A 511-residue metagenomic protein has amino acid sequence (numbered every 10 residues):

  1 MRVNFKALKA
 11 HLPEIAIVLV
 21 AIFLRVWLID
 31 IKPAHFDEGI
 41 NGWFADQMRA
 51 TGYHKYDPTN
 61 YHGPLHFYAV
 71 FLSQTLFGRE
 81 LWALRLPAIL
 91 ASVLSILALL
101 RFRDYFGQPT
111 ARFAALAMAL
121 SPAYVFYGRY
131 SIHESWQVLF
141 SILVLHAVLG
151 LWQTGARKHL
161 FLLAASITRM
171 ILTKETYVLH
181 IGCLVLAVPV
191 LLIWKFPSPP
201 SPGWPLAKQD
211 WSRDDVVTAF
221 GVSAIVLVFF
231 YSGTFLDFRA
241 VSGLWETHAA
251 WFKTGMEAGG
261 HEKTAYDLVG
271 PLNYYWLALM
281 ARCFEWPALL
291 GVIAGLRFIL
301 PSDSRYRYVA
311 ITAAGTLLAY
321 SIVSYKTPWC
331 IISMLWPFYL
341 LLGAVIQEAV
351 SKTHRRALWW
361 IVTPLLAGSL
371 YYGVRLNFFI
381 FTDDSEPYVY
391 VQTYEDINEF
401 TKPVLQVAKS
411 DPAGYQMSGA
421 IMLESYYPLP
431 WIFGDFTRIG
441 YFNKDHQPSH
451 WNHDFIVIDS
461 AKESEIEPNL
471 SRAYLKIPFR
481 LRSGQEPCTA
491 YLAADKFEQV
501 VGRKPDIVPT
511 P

Functional and structural regions predicted by a protein language model:
R2-R356, T363, A367-G368, L376-N377: Membrane-integral, polyisoprenol-dependent glycosyltransferases of the GT-C/oligosaccharyltransferase superfamily
E175, Y415-Q416, F436, W451-D454: Loop/turn elements at helix/coil->beta-strand transitions in domains of secreted/extracellular proteins
F220-G221, A408-G414, H446-H453: Flexible, charged surface loops at secondary-structure boundaries
W251-F252, L358-T437, G484-P509: Membrane-proximal, lumen/periplasm-facing interface regions of secretory-pathway glyco- and lipid-modifying enzymes
L317, D445-Q447, A461-E465: Solvent-exposed loop/turn segments at secondary-structure junctions within structured extracellular/periplasmic domains
G419-L423, Y441, I456-I458: Short, hydrophobic beta-strand segments that form beta-sheet elements in well-ordered domains
F433-H450: A short, well-structured beta->alpha microelement
W451-P511: Aromatic/acidic, Gly/Pro-rich catalytic loop(s) in extracytoplasmic/lumenal soluble domains of multi-pass membrane
